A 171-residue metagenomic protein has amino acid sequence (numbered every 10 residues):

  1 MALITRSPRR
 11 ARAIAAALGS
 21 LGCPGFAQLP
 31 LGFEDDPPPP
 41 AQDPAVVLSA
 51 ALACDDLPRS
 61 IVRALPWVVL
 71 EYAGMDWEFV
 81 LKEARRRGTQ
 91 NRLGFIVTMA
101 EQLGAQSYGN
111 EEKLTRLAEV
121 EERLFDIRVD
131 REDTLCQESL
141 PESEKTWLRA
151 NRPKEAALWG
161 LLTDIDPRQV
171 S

Functional and structural regions predicted by a protein language model:
M1-R6: Basic, Lys/Arg-rich alpha-helical nucleic-acid-recognition elements, primarily the DNA-binding modules of transcription
P8-A11, R149-N151: Homeobox/homeodomain signature
R9-F26: Long, low-complexity intrinsically disordered regions in eukaryotic proteins
A27-F125: Mid-protein regulatory/catalytic core that forms ligand/cofactor-binding pockets and protein-protein interaction
N110-S171: Charge-dense, extended regions
